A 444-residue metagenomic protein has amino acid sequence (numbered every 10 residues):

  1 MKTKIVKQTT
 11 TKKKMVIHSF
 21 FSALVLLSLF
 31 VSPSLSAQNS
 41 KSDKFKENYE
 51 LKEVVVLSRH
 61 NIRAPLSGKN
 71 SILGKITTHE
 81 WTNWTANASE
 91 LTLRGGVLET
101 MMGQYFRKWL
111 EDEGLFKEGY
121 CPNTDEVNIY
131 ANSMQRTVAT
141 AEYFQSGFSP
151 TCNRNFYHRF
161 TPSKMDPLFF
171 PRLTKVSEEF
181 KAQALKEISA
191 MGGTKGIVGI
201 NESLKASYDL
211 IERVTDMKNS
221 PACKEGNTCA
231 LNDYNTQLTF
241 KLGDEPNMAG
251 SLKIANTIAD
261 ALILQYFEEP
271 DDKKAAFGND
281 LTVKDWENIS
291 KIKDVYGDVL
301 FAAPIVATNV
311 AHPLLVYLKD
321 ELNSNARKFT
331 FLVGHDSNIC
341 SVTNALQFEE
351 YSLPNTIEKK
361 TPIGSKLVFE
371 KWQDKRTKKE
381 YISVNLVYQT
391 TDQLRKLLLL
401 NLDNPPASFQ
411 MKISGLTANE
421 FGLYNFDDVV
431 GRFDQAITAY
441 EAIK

Functional and structural regions predicted by a protein language model:
M1-I17: N-terminal secretory signal peptides that target proteins for export/translocation
K12, S22, I339: Alpha-helical and His/Cys-centered functional microenvironments
V16-I17, L26, K41: N-terminal leader/targeting signatures
S19-F20, L66: Short beta-strand/loop turn elements enriched in aromatics
F21-S32: Bacterial N-terminal signal peptides
P33-A37: Sec/Tat signal peptide C-region and signal peptidase I cleavage site
Q38-E126, N132-T330, G334-K444: Signature for phosphate-centric chemistry
